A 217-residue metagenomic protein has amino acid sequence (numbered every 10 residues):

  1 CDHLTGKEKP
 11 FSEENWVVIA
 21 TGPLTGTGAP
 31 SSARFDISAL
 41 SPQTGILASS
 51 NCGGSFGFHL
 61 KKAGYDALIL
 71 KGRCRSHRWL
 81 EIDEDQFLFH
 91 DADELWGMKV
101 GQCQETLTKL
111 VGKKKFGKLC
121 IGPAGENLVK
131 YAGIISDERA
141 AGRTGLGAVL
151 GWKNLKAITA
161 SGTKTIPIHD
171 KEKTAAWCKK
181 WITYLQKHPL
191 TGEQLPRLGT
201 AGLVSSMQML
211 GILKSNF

Functional and structural regions predicted by a protein language model:
C1-N51, S55-F217: Intrinsically disordered, low-complexity segments enriched in small residues
